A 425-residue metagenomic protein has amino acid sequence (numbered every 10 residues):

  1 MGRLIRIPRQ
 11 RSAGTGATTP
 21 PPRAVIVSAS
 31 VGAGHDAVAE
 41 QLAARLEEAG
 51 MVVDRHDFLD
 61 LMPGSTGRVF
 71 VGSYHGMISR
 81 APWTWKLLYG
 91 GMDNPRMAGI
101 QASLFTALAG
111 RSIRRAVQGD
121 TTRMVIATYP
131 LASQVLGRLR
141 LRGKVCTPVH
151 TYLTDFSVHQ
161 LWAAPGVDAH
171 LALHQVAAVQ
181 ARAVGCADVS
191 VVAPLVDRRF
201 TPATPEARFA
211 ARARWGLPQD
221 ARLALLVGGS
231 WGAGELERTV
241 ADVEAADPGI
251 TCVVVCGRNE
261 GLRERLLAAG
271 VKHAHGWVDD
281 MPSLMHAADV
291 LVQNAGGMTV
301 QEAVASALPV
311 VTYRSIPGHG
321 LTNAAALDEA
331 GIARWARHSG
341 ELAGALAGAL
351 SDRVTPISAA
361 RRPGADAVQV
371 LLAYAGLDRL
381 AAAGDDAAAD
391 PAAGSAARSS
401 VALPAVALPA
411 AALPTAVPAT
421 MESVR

Functional and structural regions predicted by a protein language model:
M1-L61, V417: N-terminal subdomain of nucleotide-sugar transferases
Q41-D120: Conserved N-terminal ligand/cofactor-binding loop architecture of enzyme catalytic domains
M124-S133, G137-D155, V311: Active-site proximal beta-strand in glycosyltransferases
G143-A203: Active-site-proximal region of nucleotide-activated glycan assembly enzymes, centered on histidine/acidic-rich loops
E206-F209, A213, L217-A288: Donor-nucleotide binding loops and adjacent catalytic segments primarily of GT-B fold Leloir glycosyltransferases
M281-T322: A donor-sugar binding/catalytic signature common to diverse glycosyltransferases and related nucleotide-sugar
D328-I332, R337-V354: C-terminal "capping" alpha-helix adjacent to the active site of nucleotide-linked donor transferases in cell-envelope
R361-G394, P418-R425: C-terminal alpha-helical cap of glycosyltransferases
